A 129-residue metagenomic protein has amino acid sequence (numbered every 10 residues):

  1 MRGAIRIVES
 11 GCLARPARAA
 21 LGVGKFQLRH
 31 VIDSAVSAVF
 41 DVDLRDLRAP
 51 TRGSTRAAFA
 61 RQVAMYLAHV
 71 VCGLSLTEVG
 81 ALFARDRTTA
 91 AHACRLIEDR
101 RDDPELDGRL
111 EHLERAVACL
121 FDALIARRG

Functional and structural regions predicted by a protein language model:
M1-S34, R128-G129: General nucleic-acid-binding
R6, A14-R18, R100-G129: Intrinsically disordered, low-complexity basic tails/linkers immediately adjacent to helix-turn-helix/homeobox/MYB/SANT
D33, S75-L76: Helix-turn-helix DNA-binding elements, focusing on the entry/boundary residues of the two helices that contact DNA
A38-R61: Short, Lys/Arg-enriched anionic-surface-contact patches
A58-G73: Short, amphipathic alpha-helical "recognition" segments used to contact nucleic acids or chromatin
H69, A93-C94, E98-R101: DNA major-groove recognition helix of helix-turn-helix
T77-F83: Short alpha-helical "recognition helix" segments of helix-turn-helix
T89-A91: Helix-turn-helix DNA-binding helix
